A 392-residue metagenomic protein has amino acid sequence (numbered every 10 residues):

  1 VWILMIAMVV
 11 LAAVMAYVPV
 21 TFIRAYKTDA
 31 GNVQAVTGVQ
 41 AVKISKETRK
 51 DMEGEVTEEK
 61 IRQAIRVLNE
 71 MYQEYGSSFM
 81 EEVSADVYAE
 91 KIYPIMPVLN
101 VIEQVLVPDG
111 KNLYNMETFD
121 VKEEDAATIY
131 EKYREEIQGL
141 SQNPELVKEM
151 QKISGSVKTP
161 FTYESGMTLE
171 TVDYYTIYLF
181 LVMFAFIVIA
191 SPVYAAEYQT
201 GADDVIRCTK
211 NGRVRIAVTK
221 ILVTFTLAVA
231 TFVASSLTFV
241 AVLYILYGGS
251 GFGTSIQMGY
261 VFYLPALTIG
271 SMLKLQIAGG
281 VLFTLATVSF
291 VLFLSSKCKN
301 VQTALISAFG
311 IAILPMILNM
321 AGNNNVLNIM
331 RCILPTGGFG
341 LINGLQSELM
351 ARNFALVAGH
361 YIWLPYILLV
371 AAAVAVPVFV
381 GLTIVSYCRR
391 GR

Functional and structural regions predicted by a protein language model:
V1, L294-K297, V370-R392: Junction motif at the cytosolic side of a transmembrane helix
V1-V10: Membrane-interface helix starts
A13-V67, F119-E197, V218-K297, N343-P365: Secretory targeting signals
Y17-T21, C298-G337: Transmembrane helix segments
N32-E117: Extracytoplasmic/periplasmic ligand-binding sensor domains of two-pass membrane signal-transduction receptors
E197-D204: Hydrophobic transmembrane alpha-helix segments characteristic of membrane transport and insertion machinery
R207-R213: Short helix-to-coil transition segments within interhelical loops that connect adjacent transmembrane helices
